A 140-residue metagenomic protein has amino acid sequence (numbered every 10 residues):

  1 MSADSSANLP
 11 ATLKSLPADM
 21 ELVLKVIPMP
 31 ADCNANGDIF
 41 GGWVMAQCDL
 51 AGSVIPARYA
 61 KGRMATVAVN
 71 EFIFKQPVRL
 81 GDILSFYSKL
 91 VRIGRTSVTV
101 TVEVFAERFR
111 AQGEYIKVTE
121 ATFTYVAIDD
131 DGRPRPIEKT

Functional and structural regions predicted by a protein language model:
A3-S6, T12-K14, A18-L24, R79-I83 (+1 more regions): HotDog/MaoC-like acyl-thioester-processing domains
L24-V26, P30: A positional/architectural concept
A31-A46: A conserved, well-ordered hydrophobic junction motif at loop->secondary-structure transitions
A35-D38, A57, Q76-P77, G113-Y115 (+1 more regions): Short histidine-centered beta-strand/loop micro-motifs that create catalytic or ligand/metal-coordination sites
G42-G62: Active-site helix/loop of acyl-thioester processing domains in fatty-acid/polyketide metabolism, spanning hotdog-fold
K61-P77: Small beta-barrel nucleic-acid-binding modules, principally OB-folds
